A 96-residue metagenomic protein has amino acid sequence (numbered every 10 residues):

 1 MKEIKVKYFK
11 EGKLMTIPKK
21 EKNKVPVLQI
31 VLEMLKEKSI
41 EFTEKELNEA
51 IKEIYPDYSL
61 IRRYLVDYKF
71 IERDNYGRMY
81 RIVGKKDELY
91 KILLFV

Functional and structural regions predicted by a protein language model:
K2-E33: Short alpha-helical segments that sit at the start of domains
L32-K36, K52, P56: Amphipathic alpha-helical core segments of compact helical bundles
K38-I51: Short acidic, hydrophobic short linear motifs in intrinsically disordered regions
I54-D67: Short amphipathic alpha-helical interaction segments
D67-G77: A short, conserved structural fragment
Y76-V96: Short, cationic-aromatic polyanion-contact patches
